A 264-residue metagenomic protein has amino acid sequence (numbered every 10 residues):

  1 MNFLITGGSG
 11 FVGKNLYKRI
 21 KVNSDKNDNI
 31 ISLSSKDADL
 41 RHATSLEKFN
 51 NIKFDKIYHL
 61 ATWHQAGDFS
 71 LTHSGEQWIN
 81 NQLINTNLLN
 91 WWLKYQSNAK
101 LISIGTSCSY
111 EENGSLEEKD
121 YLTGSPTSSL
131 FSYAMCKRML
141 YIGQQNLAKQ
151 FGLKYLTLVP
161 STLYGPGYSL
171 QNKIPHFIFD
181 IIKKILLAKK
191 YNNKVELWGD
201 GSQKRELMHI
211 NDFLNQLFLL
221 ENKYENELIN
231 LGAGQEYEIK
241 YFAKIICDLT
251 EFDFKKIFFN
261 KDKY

Functional and structural regions predicted by a protein language model:
N2-V22: N-terminal Rossmann NAD(P)H-binding glycine-rich loop of SDR-like oxidoreductase domains
F11, Y17, L187-Y264: C-terminal substrate-binding subdomain of Rossmann-fold SDR/epimerase-dehydratase oxidoreductases
S24, D28-K48: Adenosine-cofactor binding site in Rossmann-like domains, unifying the SAM/SAH pocket of S-adenosylmethionine-dependent
D39, S109-E111, F131-S132, L156-I178 (+1 more regions): Flexible, glycine-rich beta-alpha linker
T44-N81: NAD(P)H-binding glycine-rich loop region in Rossmannoid oxidoreductase-like domains and their noncatalytic homologs
W78-Q82, L122-S125, S129-Y141, Q171-F179 (+2 more regions): Short-chain dehydrogenase/reductase
T86-L130, L156: Conserved Rossmann-fold NAD(P)-dependent oxidoreductase catalytic core, especially the SDR/UDP-sugar
N87-N90, S128-S161, D180-Y191: Active-site Tyr-X1-5-Lys
